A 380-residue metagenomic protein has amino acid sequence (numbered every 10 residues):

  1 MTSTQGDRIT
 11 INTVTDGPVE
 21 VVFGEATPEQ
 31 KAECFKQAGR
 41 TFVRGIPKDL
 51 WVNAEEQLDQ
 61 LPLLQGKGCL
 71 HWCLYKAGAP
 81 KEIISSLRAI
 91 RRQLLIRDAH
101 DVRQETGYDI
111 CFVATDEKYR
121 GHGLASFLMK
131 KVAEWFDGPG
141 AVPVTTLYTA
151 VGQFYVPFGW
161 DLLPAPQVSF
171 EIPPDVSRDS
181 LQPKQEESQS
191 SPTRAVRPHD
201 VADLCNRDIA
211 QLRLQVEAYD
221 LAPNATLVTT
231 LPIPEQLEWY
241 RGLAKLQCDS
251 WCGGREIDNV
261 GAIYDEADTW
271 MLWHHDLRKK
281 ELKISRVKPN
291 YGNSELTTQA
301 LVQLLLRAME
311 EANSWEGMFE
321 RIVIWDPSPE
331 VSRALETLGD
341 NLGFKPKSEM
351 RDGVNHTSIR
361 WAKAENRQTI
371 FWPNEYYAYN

Functional and structural regions predicted by a protein language model:
K36-H100, A218-V260: Active-site rim helix/loop that mediates acceptor-substrate recognition in acyltransferases
G66, K81-E82, L95, C111 (+2 more regions): Core nucleotidyl-transferase/polymerase catalytic module
L74, A89, T115, W273-H275: GNAT/GCN5-related N-acetyltransferase fold signature
Q93-D109, D276-S285: A conserved beta-turn-beta hairpin within the catalytic core of GNAT-like acetyltransferases that forms part
F112-T115, R120-F136, E295-N313: Conserved acetyl-CoA-binding loop-helix of GNAT-fold acetyltransferases
M129, F136-A150, S314-S328: Conserved GNAT acetyl-CoA-binding A-motif
Q153, F158-S180, H274-N380: Active-site/acyl-donor-binding loops of N-acyltransferases
P166-R286: Amide-forming acyltransferase catalytic core, primarily the GNAT-like/NAT-type and related acyltransferase folds
